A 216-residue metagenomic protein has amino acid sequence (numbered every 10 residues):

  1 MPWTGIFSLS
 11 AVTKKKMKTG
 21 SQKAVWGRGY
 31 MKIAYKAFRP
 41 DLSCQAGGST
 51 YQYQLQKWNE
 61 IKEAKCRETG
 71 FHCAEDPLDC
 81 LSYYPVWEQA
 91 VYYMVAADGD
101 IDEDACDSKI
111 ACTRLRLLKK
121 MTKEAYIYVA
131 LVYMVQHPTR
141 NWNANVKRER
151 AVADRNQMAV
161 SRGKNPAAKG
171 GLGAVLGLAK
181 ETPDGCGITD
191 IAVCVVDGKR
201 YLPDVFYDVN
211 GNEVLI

Functional and structural regions predicted by a protein language model:
P2-I216: Short, glycine-biased loop/turn motifs at secondary-structure junctions and in low-complexity Ser/Thr/Pro-rich termini
